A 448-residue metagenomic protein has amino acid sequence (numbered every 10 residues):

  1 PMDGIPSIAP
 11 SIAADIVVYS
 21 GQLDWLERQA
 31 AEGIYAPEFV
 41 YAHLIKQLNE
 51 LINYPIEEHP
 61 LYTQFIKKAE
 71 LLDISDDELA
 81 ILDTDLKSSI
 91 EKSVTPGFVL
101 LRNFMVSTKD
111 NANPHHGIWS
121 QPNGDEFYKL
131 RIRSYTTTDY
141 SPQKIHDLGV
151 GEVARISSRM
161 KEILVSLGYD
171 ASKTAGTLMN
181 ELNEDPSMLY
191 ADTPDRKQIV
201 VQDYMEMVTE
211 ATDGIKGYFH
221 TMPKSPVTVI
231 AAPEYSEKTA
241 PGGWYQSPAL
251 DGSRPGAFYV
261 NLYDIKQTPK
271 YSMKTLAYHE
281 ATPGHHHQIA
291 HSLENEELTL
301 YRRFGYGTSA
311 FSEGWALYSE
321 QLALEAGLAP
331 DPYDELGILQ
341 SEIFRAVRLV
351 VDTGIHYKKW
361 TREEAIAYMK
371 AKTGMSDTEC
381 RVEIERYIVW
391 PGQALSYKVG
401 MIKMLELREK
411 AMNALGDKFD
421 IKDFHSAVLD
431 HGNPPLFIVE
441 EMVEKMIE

Functional and structural regions predicted by a protein language model:
P1-E448: N-terminal maturation segment of proteins
